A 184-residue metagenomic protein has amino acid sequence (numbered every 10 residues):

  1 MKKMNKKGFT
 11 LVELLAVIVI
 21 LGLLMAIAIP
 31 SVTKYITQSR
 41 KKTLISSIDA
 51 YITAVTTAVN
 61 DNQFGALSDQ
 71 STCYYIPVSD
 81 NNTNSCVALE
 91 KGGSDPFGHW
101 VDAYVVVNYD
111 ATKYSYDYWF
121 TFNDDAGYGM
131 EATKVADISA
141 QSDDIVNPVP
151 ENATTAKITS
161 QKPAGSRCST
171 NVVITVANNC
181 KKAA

Functional and structural regions predicted by a protein language model:
M1-M4: N-terminal secretory signal peptides that target proteins for export/translocation
K6-T33: N-terminal single-pass transmembrane signal-anchor helix
T10, L44-S46, N171: General helical structural elements
L21-L24, Y35, A54-D61: Short hydrophobic alpha-helical module
A28-L44: Sec-dependent signal peptide cleavage junction
R40-A66: Membrane-proximal N-terminal amphipathic helix
D61-A184: Periplasmic/extracellular, small/polar-rich flexible segments of pilin-like filament-forming proteins
